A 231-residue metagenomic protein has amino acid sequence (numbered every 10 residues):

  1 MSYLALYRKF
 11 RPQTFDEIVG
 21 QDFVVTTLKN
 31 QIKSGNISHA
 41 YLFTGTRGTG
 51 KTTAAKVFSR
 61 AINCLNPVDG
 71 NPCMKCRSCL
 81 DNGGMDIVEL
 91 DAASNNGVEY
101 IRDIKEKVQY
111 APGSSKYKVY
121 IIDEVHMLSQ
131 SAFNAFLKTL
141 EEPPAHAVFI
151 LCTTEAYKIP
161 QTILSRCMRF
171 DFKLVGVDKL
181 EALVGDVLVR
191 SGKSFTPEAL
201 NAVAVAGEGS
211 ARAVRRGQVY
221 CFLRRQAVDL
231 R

Functional and structural regions predicted by a protein language model:
M1-R169, K179, P197: P-loop/Walker A NTP-binding region and its immediately flanking N-terminal helices in P-loop NTPase folds
V24, R60, G84, D103 (+3 more regions): Extended, largely alpha-helical regulatory/partner-binding modules appended to the mid-to-C-terminal parts
